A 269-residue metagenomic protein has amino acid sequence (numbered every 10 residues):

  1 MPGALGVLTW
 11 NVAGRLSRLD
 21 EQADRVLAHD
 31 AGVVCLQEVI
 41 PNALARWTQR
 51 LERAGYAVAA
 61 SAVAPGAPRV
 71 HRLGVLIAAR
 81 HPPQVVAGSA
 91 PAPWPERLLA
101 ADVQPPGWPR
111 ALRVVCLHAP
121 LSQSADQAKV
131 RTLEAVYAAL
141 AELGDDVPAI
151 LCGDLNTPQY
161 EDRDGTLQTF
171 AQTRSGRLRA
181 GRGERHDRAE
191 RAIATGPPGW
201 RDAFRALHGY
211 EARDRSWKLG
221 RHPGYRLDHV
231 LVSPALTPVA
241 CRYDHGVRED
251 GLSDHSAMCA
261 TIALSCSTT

Functional and structural regions predicted by a protein language model:
M1-A54, A67-R72, C266-T269: N-terminal, active-site-proximal structural segment of metallo-dependent hydrolase catalytic domains
A4-G14, R110-L121, C152: Active-site-proximal beta-strand elements of phosphoester/diester hydrolases
A13, I40, H118-P120, L155-P158 (+1 more regions): Catalytic metal-binding/acid-base residues of hydrolase active sites
V39-P120: Structured beta-strand-rich core segments of catalytic domains in phosphoester-bond hydrolases
R69-V85, Q104, G196-P197, R221-P238 (+1 more regions): Conserved beta strand-loop-helix elements of the APE1-like EEP
A87-S89, L117-L133, G176-R179: Surface-exposed cleft-lining segments at the edges of enzyme active sites
T132-L227, V232: Metal-dependent phosphoesterases centered on the DNase I-like endonuclease/exonuclease/phosphatase
R248-T269: Surface polyanion/phosphate-binding segment centered on an Asp-His-Pro turn
